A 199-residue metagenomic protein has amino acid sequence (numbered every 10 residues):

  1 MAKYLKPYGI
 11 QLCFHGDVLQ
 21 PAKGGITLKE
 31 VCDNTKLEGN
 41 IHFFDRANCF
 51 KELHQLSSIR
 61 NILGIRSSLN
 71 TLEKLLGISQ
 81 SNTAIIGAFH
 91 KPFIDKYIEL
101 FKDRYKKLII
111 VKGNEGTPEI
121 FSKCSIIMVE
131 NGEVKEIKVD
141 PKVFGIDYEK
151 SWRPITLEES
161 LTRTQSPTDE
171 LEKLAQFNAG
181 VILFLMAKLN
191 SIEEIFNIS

Functional and structural regions predicted by a protein language model:
M1-F43: A generic, well-ordered mixed alpha/beta core segment in the N-terminal half of proteins
E38-S199: Glycine-rich anion-binding loops and their surrounding alpha/beta cores
